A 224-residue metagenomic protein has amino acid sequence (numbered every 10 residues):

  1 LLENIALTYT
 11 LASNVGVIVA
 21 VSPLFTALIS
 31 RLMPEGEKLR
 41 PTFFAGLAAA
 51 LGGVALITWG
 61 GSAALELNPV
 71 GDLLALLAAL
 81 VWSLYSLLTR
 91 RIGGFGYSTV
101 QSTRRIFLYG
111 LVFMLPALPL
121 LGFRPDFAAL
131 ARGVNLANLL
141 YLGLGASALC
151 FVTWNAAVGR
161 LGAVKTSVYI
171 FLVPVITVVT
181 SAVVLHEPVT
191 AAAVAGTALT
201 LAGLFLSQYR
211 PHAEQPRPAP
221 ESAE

Functional and structural regions predicted by a protein language model:
L1, L24-L28, L80-S83, L115 (+4 more regions): Hydrophobic/small/kink-forming positions within alpha-helical transmembrane segments of polytopic membrane proteins
L1-V19, I29, A49, L56 (+1 more regions): Specific transmembrane alpha-helical segments of multi-pass solute transporters/efflux pumps, especially DMT/EamA
E3-T42, A78, A163-A182: Specific alpha-helical transmembrane segments that line the substrate/conduction pathway and gating interfaces
I5-T8, I57-V70, L120-N138, A182-A191: Membrane-interface helix termini and inter-helical loops of multi-pass transporters
A6, L32-E35, L39, I92 (+3 more regions): Hydrophobic/aromatic residues within transmembrane alpha-helices of multi-pass small-molecule transporters
V21, I29, L39-G61, F171 (+2 more regions): Hydrophobic transmembrane alpha-helices of multi-pass small-molecule transport proteins
F43-G52, P69-L77, V81, Y85-S147 (+1 more regions): Hydrophobic alpha-helical transmembrane segments of multi-pass integral membrane proteins, especially transporters
P211-E224: Intrinsic disorder in cytosolic terminal tails and internal cytosolic loops of multi-pass membrane transporters
